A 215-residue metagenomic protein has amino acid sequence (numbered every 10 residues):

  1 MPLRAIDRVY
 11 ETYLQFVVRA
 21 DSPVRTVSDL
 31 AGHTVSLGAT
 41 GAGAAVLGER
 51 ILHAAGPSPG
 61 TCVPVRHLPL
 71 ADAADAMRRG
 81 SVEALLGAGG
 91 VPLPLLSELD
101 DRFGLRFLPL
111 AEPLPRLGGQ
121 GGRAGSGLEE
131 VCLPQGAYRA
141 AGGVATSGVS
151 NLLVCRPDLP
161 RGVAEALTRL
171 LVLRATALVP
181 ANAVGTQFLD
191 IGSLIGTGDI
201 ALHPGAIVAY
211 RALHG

Functional and structural regions predicted by a protein language model:
P2-R8: Short beta-strand-centered segments that line the small-molecule binding cleft or hinge of alpha/beta clamshell
V9-T12, S147-G148: Short, solvent-exposed loop/turn segments at the edges of secondary structure
E11-R79, T176-V179, G192, G196 (+1 more regions): Bilobed "Venus flytrap"/periplasmic-binding protein-like clamshell domains and structurally analogous long
S22, P59-L159: Pocket-lining segment of extracytoplasmic ligand-binding domains
T40-I51, A124-G198: Ligand-binding clefts/hinges and TM-proximal coupling segments of bilobed small-molecule sensing domains
D72, R78-R79, G89-F107, G119 (+2 more regions): An extracytoplasmic/periplasmic, membrane-proximal ligand-sensing/linker region
